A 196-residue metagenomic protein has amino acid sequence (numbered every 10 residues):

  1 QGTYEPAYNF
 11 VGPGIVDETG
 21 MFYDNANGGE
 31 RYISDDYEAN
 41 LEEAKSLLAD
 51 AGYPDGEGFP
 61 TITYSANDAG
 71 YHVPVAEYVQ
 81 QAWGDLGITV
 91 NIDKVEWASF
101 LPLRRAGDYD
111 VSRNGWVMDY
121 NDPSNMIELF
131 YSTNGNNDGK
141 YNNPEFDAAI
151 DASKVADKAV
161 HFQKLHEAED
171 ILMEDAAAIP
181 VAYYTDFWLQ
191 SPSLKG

Functional and structural regions predicted by a protein language model:
Q1, E42, S46-A49, E77 (+4 more regions): A broad, structural surface signal
T3-N9, I15, D55, D119-D122: Proline-centered turn/helix-capping motifs that create local helix->coil transitions or kinks
E5, P13, R31-E38, T89-F100 (+1 more regions): Extracytoplasmic/peripheral linker and loop segments enriched in polar/acidic and small residues with frequent Thr/Pro
E5-D50, A69-V73: Structural transition elements
Y37, L41, K45-M118, D186: Ligand/substrate-recognition segments at binding pockets and active sites
